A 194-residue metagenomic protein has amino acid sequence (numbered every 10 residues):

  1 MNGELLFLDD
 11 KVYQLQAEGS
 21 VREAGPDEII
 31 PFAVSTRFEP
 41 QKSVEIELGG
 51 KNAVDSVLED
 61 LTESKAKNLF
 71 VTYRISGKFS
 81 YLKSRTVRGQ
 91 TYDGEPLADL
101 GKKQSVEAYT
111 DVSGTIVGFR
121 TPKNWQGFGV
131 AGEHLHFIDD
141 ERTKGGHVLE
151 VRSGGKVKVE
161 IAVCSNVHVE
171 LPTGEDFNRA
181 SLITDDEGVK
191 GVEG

Functional and structural regions predicted by a protein language model:
M1-A33: N-terminal low-complexity or amphipathic/hydrophobic leaders
E4-L6, Y73, L135: Short beta-strand scaffold segments in enzyme catalytic cores
L15-Q16, K83-S84, Q126-G127, G145-H147: Short helix/loop capping segments that flank catalytic or ligand/cofactor-binding pockets
I30-G49: A generic, well-ordered mixed alpha/beta core segment in the N-terminal half of proteins
D55-F119, N124-F128: Long, positively charged binding patches that form subdomain-scale interaction surfaces for polyanionic ligands
V130-I138: Histidine-centered divalent-metal-coordination microenvironment in nucleic-acid enzymes
D139-L182: A hydrophobic, small-residue-rich beta->alpha segment in the mid-to-C-terminal subdomain of diverse proteins
T173, S181-G194: Well-ordered alpha/beta subsegment
